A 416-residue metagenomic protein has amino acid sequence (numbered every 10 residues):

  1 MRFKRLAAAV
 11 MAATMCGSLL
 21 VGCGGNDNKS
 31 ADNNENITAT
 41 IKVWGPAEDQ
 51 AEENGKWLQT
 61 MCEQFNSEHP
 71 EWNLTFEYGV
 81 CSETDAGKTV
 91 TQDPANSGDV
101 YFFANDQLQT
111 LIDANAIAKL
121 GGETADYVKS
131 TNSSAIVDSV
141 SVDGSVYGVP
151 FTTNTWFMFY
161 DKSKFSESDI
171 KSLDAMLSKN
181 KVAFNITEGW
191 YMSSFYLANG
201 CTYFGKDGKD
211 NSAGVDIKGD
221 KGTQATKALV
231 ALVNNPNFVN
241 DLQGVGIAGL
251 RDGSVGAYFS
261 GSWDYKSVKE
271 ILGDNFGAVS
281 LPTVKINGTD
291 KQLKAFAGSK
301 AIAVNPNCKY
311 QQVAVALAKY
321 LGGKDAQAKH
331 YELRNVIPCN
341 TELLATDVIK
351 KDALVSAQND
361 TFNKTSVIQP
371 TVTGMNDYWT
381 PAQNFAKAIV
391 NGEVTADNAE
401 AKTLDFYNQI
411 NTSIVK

Functional and structural regions predicted by a protein language model:
R2, A8-V10, V21-Q107, G288 (+1 more regions): Conserved N-terminal structural module of periplasmic/extracytoplasmic solute-binding proteins
W44-P46, Y101, V233-Y310: Extracytoplasmic/periplasmic substrate-binding proteins
V90-T91, N96-D99, D126-Y160, K181-N185 (+2 more regions): A structural signal for short loop-to-beta-strand junctions that line the ligand-binding cleft of periplasmic/secreted
N105-F157, S168, S178, V279-S280 (+2 more regions): Hinge/lid segment of periplasmic solute-binding proteins
Y147-F151, W156, L173-V215, V255: Extracytoplasmic/periplasmic solute-binding protein
N211-L242: Glycine-centered hinge/linker elements that transmit conformational signals in sensory and ligand-binding systems
K266, K300, V304-N376: Mature extracytoplasmic/periplasmic domains
T341, D360-K416: Conserved C-terminal helix/tail region of periplasmic/extracytoplasmic solute-binding proteins
